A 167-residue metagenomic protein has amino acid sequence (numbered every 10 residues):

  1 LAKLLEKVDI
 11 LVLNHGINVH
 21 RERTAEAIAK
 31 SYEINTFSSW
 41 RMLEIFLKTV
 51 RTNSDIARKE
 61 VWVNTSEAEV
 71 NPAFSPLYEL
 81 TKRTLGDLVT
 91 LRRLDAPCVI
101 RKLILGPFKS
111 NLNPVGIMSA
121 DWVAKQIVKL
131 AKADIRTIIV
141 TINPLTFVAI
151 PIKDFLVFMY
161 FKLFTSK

Functional and structural regions predicted by a protein language model:
L1-K7: Conserved Rossmann-fold cofactor-binding substructure of NAD(P)-dependent oxidoreductases
V8-I17, I34-N35, V63: Rossmann-fold scaffold of SDR-type NAD(P)-dependent oxidoreductases
V12, W62, C98-L105, N113: Hydrophobic structural elements of the Rossmann-like NAD(P)H-binding subdomain that define the short-chain
H20, L47-L94, P107-L112: Catalytic loop of short-chain dehydrogenase/reductase
R21-N35: Short alpha-helical oligomerization interface
A27, S38, M42, P76 (+1 more regions): Conserved cofactor-binding/catalytic machinery of classical short-chain dehydrogenase/reductase
S31-F46, S54, T81-K82: Short alpha-helix in the Rossmann-fold core of NAD(P)-dependent oxidoreductases
C98, S110-F161: C-terminal helical subdomain
